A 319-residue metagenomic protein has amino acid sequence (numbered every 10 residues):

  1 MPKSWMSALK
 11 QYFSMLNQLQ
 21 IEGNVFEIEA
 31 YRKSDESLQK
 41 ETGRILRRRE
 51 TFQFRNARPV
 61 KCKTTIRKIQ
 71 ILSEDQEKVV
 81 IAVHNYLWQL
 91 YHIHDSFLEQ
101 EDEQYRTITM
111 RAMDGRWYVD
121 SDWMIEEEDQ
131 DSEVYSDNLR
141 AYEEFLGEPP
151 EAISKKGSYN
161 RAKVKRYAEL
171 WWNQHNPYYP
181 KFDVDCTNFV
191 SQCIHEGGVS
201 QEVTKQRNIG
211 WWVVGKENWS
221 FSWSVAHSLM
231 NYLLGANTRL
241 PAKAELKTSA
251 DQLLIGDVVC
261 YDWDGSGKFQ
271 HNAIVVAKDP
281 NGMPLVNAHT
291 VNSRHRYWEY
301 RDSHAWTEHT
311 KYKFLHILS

Functional and structural regions predicted by a protein language model:
M1-G23, V164-Y167: Short, aromatic-enriched amphipathic alpha-helices that serve as compact interaction elements
L19-I45: Short, well-ordered alpha-helical segments enriched in acidic and aromatic residues
L46-I93: Surface-exposed, charged secondary-structure patches
T64-L72, Q104-R111, A273: Hydrophobic/aromatic beta-strand elements that line small-molecule binding cavities or substrate pockets in beta-rich
S96-L146, M283-H289: Short beta-strand edge/turn micro-motifs at domain boundaries
L146-W223: N-terminal capping segments
V213-L285: ...with weaker cross-activation on analogous glycine-rich loops/strands in unrelated enzymes
L285, D302-S319: Low-complexity, Gly/Ser/Thr/Pro-rich intrinsically disordered linker/tail segments
